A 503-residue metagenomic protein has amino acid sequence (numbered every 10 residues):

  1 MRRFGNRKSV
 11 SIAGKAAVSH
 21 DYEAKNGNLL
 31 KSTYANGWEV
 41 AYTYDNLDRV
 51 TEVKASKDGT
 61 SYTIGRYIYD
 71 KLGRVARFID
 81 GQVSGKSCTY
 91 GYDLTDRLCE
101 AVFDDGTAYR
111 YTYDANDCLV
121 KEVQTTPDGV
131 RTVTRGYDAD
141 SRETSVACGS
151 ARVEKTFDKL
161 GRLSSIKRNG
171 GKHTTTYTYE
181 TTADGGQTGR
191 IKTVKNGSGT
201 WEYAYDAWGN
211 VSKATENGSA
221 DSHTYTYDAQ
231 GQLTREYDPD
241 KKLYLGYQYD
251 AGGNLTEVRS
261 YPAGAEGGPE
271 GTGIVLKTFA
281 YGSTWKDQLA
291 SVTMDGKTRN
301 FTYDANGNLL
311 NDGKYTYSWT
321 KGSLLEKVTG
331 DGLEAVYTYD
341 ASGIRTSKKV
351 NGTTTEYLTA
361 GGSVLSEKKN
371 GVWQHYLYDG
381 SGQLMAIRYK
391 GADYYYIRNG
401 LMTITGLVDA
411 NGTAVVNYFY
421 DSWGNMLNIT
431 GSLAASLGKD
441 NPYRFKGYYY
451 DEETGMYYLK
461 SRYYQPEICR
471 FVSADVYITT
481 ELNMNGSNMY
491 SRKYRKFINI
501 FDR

Functional and structural regions predicted by a protein language model:
M1-Y34, W38-F103, T107-T126, V130-C148 (+19 more regions): Beta-strand elements of repeat-based all-beta scaffolds
Y177-D184, W201, K213, K277-Y281 (+4 more regions): A motif-centric feature for acidic-aromatic and gly/ser/thr-rich catalytic loops and repeats
A305, K321, A341, G400 (+1 more regions): A cytosolic small-molecule/anion-sensing beta-strand core signal
H375-Y378: Extended, non-globular alpha-helical segments
S381, N441, K460, G486-M489: Activation loop
L482-R495: Short beta-strand-alpha-helix junction that forms the catalytic/metal-binding core of metal-dependent nuclease domains
F497-R503: Proline-centered structural pivot motif
